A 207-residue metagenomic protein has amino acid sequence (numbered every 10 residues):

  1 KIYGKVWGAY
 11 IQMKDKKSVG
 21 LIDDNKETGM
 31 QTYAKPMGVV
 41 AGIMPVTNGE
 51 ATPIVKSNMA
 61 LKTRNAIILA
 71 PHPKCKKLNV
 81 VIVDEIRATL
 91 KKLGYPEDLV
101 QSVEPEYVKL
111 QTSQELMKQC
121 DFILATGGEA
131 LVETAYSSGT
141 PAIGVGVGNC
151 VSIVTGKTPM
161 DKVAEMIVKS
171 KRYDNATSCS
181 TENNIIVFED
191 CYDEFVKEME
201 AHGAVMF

Functional and structural regions predicted by a protein language model:
K1: Glycine-rich loop-to-alpha-helix module at the N-terminal edge of alpha/beta enzyme cores
V6: Active-site diphosphate/adenylate-binding microenvironment
Q12-T89, L93, C120, S138-A142 (+1 more regions): Conserved small-residue-rich beta-alpha loop and adjacent elements that most often cradle the phosphate/pyrophosphate
V19-K26, E104-Y107, I167: Short gly/ser/thr-rich secondary-structure transition/capping motifs
I43-P45, L124-T126, V145-G146, I186: Short beta-strand segments
I54, L61-T63, V132-F207: ALDH superfamily catalytic-core signature
P73-S138, A142-G144, S152-A164: Phosphate/pyrophosphate-binding betaalpha-module
